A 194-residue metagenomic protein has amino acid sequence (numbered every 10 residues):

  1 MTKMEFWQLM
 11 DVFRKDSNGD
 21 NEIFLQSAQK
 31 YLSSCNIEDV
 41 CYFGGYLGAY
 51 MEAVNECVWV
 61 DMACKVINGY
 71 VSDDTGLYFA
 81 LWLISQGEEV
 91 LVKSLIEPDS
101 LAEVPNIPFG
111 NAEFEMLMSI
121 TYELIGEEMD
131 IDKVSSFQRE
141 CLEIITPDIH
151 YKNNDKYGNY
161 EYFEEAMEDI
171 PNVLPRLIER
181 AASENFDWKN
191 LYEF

Functional and structural regions predicted by a protein language model:
M1-K30: N-terminal, charge-rich interaction modules
K3, W7, S17, V134-F194: Long, solvent-exposed, polar/charged low-complexity segments
E5, D20-F24, D39, F43 (+3 more regions): Residue-level detector of well-ordered alpha-helical segments, enriched for hydrophobic/aromatic packing positions
Q8-K15, G45-Y50, D74-E89, M118-G126: Short, hydrophobic/amphipathic alpha-helical patches that form generic packing surfaces within helical domains
E22-L25, Q29, S33, I37 (+4 more regions): Surface-exposed, beta-sheet-biased, low-hydrophobicity segments with strongly acidic/polar composition
S34-V71, G76: A glycine-rich, hydrophobic loop/mini-helix early in the fold
E56-A63, G87-E97: Short, solvent-exposed secondary-structure capping/transition elements
K93-I131: An exposed acidic His-Trp-rich patch
